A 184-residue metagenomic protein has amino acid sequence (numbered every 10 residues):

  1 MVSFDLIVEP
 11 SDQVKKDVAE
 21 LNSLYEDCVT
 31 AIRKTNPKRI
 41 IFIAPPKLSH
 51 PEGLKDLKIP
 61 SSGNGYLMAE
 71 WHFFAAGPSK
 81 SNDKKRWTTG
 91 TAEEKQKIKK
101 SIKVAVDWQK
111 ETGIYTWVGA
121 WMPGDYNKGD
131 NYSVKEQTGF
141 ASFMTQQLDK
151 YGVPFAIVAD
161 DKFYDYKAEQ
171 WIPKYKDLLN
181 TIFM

Functional and structural regions predicted by a protein language model:
M1-R86, A92, K103-G124, K150-Y151 (+1 more regions): Active-site region of glycoside hydrolase catalytic domains
D17-L21, G90-I98, S133-Q137, W171: Residue-level preference for long, well-ordered alpha-helices that form the structural scaffold of enzyme catalytic
L21-C28, S101, F140, M144 (+1 more regions): Stable alpha-helical elements in mature extracytoplasmic
Y66-E70, A92-K95, S142-M144, L179-F183: Glycine-rich loops and low-complexity Gly/Arg-rich segments that provide flexible linkers or classic glycine-based
K97-Y115, Y126-D149: Surface-exposed substrate-engagement region within the catalytic domains of secreted or surface-exposed extracellular
G129-M184: Aromatic-rich peripheral "rim/lid" segments of glycoside hydrolase catalytic domains that contact and position glycan
